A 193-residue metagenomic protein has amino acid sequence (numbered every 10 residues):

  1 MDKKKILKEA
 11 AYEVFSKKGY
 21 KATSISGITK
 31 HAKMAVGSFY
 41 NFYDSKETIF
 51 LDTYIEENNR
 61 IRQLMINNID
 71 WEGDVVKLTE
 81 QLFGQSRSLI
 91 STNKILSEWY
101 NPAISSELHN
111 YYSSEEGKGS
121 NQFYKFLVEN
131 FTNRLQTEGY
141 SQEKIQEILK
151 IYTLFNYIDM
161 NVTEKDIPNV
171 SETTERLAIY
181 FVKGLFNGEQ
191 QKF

Functional and structural regions predicted by a protein language model:
D2-A11, I28, T53-E57, I61 (+1 more regions): Generic hydrophobic, amphipathic alpha-helix propensity
K4, Y12, S16, I66 (+3 more regions): Solvent-exposed, non-membrane alpha-helical residues enriched in polar/charged side chains
I6, V14-T48, D52: Helix-turn-helix
K46, T53, E57, I61 (+4 more regions): Hydrophobic/aromatic residues within well-ordered alpha-helical segments
D52, I66-T92: Hydrophobic alpha-helical connector segments
S88-S114, M160-E164: Amphipathic alpha-helical segments used for helix-helix packing
H109-G139, Q146-E147: Amphipathic alpha-helical packing segments from all-alpha helical-bundle domains
L135-Y180, Q190-F193: Hydrophobic/aromatic-rich alpha-helical bundle segments in the mid-to-C-terminal region
